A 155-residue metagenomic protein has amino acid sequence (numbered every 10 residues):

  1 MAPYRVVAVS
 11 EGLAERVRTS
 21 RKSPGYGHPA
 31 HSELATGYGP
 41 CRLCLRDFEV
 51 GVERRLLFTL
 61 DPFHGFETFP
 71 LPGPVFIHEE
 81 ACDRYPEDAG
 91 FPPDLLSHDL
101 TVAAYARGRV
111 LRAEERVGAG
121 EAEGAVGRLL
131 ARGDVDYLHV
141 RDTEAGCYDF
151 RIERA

Functional and structural regions predicted by a protein language model:
M1-E11: Polar/acidic, low-complexity leader/linker segments enriched in S/T/G and N/D
V9-F91, L100: N-terminal, charged amphipathic alpha-helical interaction modules
D94-L95: A contiguous, low-structure linker/loop signature
T101-Y137, R141, R154: Short, hydrophobic/π-rich interface segment
T143-C147: Short Gly/Ser/Thr- and Asp/Glu-enriched loop/turn motifs at secondary-structure junctions
Y148-A155: C-terminal edge-of-domain segments
